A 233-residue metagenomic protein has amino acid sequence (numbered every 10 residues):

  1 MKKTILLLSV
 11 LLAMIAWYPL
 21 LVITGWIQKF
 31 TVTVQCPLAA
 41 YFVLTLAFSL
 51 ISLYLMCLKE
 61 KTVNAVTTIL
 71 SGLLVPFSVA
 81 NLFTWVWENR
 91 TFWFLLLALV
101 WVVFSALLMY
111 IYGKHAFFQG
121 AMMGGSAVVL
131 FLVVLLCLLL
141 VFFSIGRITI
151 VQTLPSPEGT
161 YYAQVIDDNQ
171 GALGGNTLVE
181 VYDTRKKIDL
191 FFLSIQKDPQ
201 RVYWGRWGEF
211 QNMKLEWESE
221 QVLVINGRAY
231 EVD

Functional and structural regions predicted by a protein language model:
M1-M56: Membrane-anchoring hydrophobic segments
K2, Y54-T67, I111-M122: Membrane-interface helix-boundary motifs at transmembrane edges
L8-L12, F42-T45, T68-G72, M123-F131: Hydrophobic H-region at the start of alpha-helical membrane spans
M14-V22, S71-F83, L130-L135: Aromatic-anchored segments of alpha-helical transmembrane domains
Q28-T45, K61-G113: Membrane-embedded alpha-helical segments of integral membrane proteins
A116-I145: Internal/C-terminal transmembrane anchor helices
F142-A163: Alpha-helical transmembrane signal-anchor/signal-peptide segments
E158, V165-D233: Extracytosolic and intramembrane catalytic regions of membrane-associated proteins in envelope/secretory systems
